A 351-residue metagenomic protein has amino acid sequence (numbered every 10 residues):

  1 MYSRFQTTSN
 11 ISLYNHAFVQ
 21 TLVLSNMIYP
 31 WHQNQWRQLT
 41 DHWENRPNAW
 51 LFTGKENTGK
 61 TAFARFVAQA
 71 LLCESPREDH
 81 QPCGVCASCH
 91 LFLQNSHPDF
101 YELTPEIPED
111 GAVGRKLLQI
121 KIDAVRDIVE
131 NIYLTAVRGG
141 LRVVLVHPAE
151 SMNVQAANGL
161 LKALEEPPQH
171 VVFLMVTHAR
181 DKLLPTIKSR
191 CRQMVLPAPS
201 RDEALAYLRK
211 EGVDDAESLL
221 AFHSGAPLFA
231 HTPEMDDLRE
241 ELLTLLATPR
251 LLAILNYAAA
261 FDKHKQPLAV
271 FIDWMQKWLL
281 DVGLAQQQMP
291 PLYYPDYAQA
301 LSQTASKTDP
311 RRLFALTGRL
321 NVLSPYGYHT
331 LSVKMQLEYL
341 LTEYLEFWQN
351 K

Functional and structural regions predicted by a protein language model:
Y2-F5, N10-L145, V172: P-loop/Walker A NTP-binding region and its immediately flanking N-terminal helices in P-loop NTPase folds
Y14, V23-A70, Q169-V172, H178-K351: Charged, glycine-rich active-site and insertion segments that engage polyanionic ligands
E130, K162, P185, S189: Conserved adenine-binding aromatic site and its adjacent loop/helix in ATP-hydrolyzing domains
P148-M152, R180: Conserved Walker B
N153-Q155, P185: Conserved D-loop-proximal element of ABC-family nucleotide-binding domains
N158-V172: Conserved catalytic/switch belt of AAA+ P-loop NTPases
